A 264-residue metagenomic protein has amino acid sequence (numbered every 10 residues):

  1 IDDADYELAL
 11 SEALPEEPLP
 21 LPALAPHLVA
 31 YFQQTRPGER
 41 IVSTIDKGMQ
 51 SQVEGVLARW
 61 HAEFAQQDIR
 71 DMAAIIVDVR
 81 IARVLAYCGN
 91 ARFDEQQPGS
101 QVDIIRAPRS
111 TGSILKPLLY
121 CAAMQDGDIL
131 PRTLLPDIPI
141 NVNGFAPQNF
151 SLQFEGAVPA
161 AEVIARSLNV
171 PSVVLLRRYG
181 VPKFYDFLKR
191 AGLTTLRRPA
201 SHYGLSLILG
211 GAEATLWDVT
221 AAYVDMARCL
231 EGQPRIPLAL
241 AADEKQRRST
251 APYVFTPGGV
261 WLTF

Functional and structural regions predicted by a protein language model:
I1-P22, Q34-P117, D126, L130-T133 (+1 more regions): Periplasmic/cell-envelope proteins involved in peptidoglycan metabolism and beta-lactam response
A4, A157-A165, R190, T194-R197 (+1 more regions): Hydrophobic, small-residue-rich alpha-helical packing segments that form membrane-like cores
E7-L10, L134-I140, F187-K189, R235-E244: Beta-strand segments within the central parallel beta-sheet cores of soluble alpha/beta enzyme folds
A13-L14, L193-V254: Active-site-proximal helix/loop microenvironment of the serine DD-peptidase/beta-lactamase transpeptidase fold
P15-Q34, R80, I129-F184, E244-T263: Conserved catalytic neighborhood of penicillin-recognizing serine enzymes
H27-V29, I69-A74, R83-L85, P159-A161 (+1 more regions): Short glycine-rich loop/turn motifs
Y31, T35, Q52-W60, D126 (+5 more regions): Generic, well-ordered alpha-helical scaffold segments in large soluble proteins
V84-L85, P98-Q101, T111-M124, P131 (+6 more regions): Extended, hydrophobic alpha-helical segments in both membrane/secreted and soluble proteins
